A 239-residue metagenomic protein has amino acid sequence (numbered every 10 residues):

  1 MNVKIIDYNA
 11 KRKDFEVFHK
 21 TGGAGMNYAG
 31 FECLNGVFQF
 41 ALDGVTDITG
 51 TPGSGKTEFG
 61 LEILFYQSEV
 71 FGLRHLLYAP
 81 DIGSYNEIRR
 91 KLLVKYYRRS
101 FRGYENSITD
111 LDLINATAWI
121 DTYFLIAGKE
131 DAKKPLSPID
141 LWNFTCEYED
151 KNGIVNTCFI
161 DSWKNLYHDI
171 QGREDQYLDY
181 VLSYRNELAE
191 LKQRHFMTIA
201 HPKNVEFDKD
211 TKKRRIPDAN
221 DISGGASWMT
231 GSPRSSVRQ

Functional and structural regions predicted by a protein language model:
N2-R98: The Walker A/P-loop phosphate-binding site
Y28-F31, Y85, P135-W142, L178-L182 (+1 more regions): Amphipathic alpha-helical transducer elements in NTP-driven molecular machines
N35-V37, E62, V181-Q239: Phosphate-binding/switch region of NTP-binding enzymes
Q39-A41, E69-F71, T117-W119, E147-N152 (+2 more regions): Conserved catalytic network of the ASCE P-loop NTPase/AAA+ motor domain
G50-P52, E62-I63, A79-I82, G128 (+3 more regions): Active-site proximal loops enriched in glycine and acidic residues that flank catalytic Cys/His/Asp and coordinate
F71-G172: Conserved inter-motif catalytic segment of the P-loop NTP-binding fold
I126-A127, D175-Q176, G224: Acidic, glycine-rich A-domain
L136, I154-E206: Hydrophobic, well-ordered secondary-structure scaffolds
